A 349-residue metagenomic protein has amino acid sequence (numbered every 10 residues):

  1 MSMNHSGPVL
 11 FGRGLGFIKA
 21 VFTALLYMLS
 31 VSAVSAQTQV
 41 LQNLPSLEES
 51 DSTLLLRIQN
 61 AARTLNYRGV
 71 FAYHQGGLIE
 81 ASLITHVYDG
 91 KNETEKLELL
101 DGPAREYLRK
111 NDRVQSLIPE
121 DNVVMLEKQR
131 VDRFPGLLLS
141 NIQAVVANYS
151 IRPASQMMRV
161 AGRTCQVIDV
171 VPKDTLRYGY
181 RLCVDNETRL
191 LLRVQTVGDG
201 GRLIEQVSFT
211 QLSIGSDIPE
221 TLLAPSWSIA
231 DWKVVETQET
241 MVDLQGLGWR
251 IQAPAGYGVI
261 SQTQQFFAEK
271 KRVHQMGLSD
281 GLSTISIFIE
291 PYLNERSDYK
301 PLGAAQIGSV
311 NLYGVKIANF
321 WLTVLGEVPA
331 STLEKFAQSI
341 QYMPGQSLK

Functional and structural regions predicted by a protein language model:
M1-G16: N-terminal secretory signal peptides that target proteins for export/translocation
K19-V31: Bacterial N-terminal signal peptides
S32-A36: Sec/Tat signal peptide C-region and signal peptidase I cleavage site
Q37-E120, Y149-N186, L190-T196: N-terminal mature ectodomain segment of secretory-pathway/periplasmic proteins
S116-S140: Acidic/charged, solvent-exposed loop-and-adjacent secondary-structure segments enriched in E/D, K/R, S/T, and G/P
T188-L190, V197, G201-E220, T323-K349: Surface-exposed amphipathic alpha-helical segments
S208, S213, E220-E239: Pro/Ala/Gly-rich low-complexity, hydrophilic intrinsically disordered segments
D231-I317, A330-S331: Short, solvent-exposed recognition patches
